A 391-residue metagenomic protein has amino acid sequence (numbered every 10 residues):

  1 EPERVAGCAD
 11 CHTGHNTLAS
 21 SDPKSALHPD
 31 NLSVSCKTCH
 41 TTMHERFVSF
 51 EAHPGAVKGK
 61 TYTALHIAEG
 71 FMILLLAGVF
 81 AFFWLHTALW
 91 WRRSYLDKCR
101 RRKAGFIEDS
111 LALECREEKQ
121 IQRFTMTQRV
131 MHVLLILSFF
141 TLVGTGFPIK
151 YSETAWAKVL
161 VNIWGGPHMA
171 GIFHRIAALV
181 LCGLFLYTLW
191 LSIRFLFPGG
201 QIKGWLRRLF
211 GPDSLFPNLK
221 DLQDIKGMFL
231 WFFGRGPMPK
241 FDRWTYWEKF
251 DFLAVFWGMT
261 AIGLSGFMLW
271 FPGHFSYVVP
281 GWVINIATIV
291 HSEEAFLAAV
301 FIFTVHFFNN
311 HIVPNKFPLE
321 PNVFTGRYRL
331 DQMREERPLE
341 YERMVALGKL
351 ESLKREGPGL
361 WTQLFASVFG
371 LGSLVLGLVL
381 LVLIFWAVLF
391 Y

Functional and structural regions predicted by a protein language model:
E1-D30: Membrane-proximal low-complexity regions enriched in glycine and acidic/polar residues
V5, K24, S33-T38, E45-Y391: Membrane-embedded alpha-helical bundles that constitute the cytochrome b-like, heme-associated redox core of multi-pass
G14, T42-M43: Cys/His-rich metal-chelating microdomains
